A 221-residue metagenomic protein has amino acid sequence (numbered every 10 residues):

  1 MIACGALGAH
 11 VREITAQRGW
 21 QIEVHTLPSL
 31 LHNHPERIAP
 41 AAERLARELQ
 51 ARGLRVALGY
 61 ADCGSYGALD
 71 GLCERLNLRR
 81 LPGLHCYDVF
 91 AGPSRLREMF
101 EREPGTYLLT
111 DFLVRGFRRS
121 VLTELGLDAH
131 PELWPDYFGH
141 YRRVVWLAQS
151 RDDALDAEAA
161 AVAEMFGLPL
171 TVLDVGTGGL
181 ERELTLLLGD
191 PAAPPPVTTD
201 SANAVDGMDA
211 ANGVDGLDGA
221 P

Functional and structural regions predicted by a protein language model:
M1-R18: N-terminal basic/disordered segments at the start of proteins
Q21-I38, V172-D174: A short beta-strand-loop structural module common to alpha/beta enzyme folds
P35-E48: Glycine-rich, highly charged phosphate/nucleotide-binding loops
L45-Q50, E98-L113, D190-T198: A polyampholytic, Gly/Pro-enriched intrinsically disordered region
G67-S120: Long, charge-dense
G105-L155: A conserved mid-domain beta-alpha-beta active-site/ligand-binding segment of alpha/beta enzyme cores
A148-S201: C-terminal, charge/polar-rich interaction regions
P196-A220: Intrinsically disordered, low-complexity terminal tails and inter-domain linkers enriched for S/T/G/P/D/E
